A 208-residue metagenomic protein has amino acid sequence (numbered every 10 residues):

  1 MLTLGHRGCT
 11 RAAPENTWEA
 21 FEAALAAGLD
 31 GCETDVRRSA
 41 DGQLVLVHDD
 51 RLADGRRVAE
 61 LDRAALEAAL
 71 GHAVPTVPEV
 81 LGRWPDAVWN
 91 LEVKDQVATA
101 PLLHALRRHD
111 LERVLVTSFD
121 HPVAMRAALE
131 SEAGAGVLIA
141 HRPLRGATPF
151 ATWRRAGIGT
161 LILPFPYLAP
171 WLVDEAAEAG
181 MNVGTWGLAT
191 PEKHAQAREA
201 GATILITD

Functional and structural regions predicted by a protein language model:
M1-D208: Phosphate-group recognition and catalysis centered on beta-loop-alpha active-site segments
